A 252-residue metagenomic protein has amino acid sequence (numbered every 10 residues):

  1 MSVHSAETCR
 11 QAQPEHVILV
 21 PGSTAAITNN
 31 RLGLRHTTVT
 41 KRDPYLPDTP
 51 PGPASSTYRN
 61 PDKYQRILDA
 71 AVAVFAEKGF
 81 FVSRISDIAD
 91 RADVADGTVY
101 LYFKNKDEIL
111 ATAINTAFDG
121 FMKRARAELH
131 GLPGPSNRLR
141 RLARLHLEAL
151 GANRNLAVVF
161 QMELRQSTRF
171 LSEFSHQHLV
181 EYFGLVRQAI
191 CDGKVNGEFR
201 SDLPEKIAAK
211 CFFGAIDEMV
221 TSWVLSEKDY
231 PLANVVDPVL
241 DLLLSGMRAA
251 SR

Functional and structural regions predicted by a protein language model:
S2-K78, S83-R91, E108-A111: Basic, helix-initiating cap at the start of DNA-binding domains
I18, L203-T221, N234-G246: Hydrophobic alpha-helical segments that form the core of small-molecule binding pockets and/or dimer interfaces
D62, R66-A73, E77, R91 (+9 more regions): Alpha-helical structural segments
A71, A92-F103: Short hydrophobic/aromatic patch on the recognition helix
F81, S86, A95, K104-K106 (+2 more regions): Short coil/turn motifs that cap or connect alpha-helices
H130, T168, V180-A208, S226-E227 (+1 more regions): Hydrophobic alpha-helical bundle segments that form small-molecule/ligand-binding pockets
N137, E173-H178, V195-C211, Y230-P238: All-alpha amphipathic helical-bundle segments outside canonical DNA-binding/catalytic cores that form hydrophobic
L150-F170, S222-L225: Amphipathic alpha-helical segments used for helix-helix packing
